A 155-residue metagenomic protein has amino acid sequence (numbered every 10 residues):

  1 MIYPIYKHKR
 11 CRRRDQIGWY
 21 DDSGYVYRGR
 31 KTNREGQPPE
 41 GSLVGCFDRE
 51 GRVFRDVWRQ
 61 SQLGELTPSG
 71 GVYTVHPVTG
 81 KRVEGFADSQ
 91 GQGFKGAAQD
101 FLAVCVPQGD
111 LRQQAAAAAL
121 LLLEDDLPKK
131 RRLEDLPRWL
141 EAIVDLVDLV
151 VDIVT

Functional and structural regions predicted by a protein language model:
M1-G24, R30-R34, S42, E50 (+1 more regions): Long terminal segments
F54: Polybasic, low-complexity nucleic-acid-binding and compaction segments
